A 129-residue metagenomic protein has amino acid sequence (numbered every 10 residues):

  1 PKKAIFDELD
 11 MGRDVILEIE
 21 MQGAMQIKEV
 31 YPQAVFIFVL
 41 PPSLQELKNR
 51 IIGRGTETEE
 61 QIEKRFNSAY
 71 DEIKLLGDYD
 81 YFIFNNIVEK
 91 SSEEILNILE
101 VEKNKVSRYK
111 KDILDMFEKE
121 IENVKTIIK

Functional and structural regions predicted by a protein language model:
P1-G55, I73-L76: ATP-dependent NMP and nucleoside kinases share a basic, alpha-helical "lid"
A4, S68, E94-I98: Alpha-helical elements of Rossmann-like donor-binding domains used by nucleotide-donor carbohydrate transfer enzymes
I16, A69, I83: Residue-level signature of catalytic and energy-coupling elements of molecular machines, predominantly ATP/GTP-dependent
V39, Q61, S68, I87-K90: Alpha-helical initiation/capping and key positions within long helical/coiled-coil segments
L44-K48, E59, E89-S92: An amphipathic alpha-helix signature
T56, K74-K129: NTP-dependent small-molecule kinase module
E59-D78: Conserved catalytic-core segment of NTP-binding enzymes
